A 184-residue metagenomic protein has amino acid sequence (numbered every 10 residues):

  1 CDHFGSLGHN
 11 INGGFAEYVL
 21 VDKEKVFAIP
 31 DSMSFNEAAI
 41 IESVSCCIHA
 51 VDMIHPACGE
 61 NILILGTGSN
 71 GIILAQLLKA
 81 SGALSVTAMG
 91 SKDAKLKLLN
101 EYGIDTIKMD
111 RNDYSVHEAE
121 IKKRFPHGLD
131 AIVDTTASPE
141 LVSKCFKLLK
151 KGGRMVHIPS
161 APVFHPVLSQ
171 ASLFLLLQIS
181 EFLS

Functional and structural regions predicted by a protein language model:
C1-V26: Glycine-rich phosphate/adenylate-binding loop and adjacent beta-alpha elements of nucleotide- or dinucleotide-binding
G14-F15, G90-L98, V163-Q170: Short, glycine/polar-rich helix-capping loops at beta-to-alpha or helix-loop-helix junctions that flank or form
M33-R111: Mid-domain Rossmann-like dinucleotide-binding core that forms the NAD(H)/NADP(H) cofactor-binding site
D52-A57, F125-P126, K147: Glycine-rich helix-loop-beta junction characteristic of Rossmann-like nucleotide cofactor-binding loops
A83, E101, P139-S184: Glycine-rich phosphate-binding loop and adjacent beta-alpha segment of Rossmann(oid) nucleotide-cofactor-binding
K92-A94, R111-D113, P139, P162-V163: Helix N-cap at the beta1-alpha1 junction of Rossmann-like dinucleotide-binding domains, i.e., the first residues
D113-H127: Short amphipathic alpha-helix with an adjacent loop that forms part of the alpha/beta core around
D130-V133, V156: N-terminal Rossmann-like NAD(P) cofactor-binding module of classical short-chain dehydrogenase/reductase
